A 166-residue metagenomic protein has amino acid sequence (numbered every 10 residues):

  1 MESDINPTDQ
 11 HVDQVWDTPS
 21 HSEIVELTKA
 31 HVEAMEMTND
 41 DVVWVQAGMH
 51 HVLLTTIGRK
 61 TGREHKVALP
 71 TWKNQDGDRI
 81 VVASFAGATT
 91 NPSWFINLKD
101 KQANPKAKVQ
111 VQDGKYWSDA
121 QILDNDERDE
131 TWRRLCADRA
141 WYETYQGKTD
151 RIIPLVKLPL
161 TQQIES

Functional and structural regions predicted by a protein language model:
M1-V45: Extreme N-terminal tail/first-helix region
H11-V15, F85-W141, D150-R151: Short, structured beta-strand-loop surface elements
V45-G48, I152: A short, polar/charged loop/turn motif at coil->beta-strand junctions and beta-hairpin connectors
G48-S84: Short beta-strand segments
H50, V67, G114-Y116, P154: Residues that flank catalytic or metal-binding motifs in active/ligand-binding sites
T55-R59, Q110-Q112, P159: A generic structural motif
N74-Q75, D100-K108, Q163-S166: Intrinsically disordered, low-complexity coil segments
Y142-S166: Short, active-site-adjacent segments that bind or coordinate small-molecule cofactors and metal centers
